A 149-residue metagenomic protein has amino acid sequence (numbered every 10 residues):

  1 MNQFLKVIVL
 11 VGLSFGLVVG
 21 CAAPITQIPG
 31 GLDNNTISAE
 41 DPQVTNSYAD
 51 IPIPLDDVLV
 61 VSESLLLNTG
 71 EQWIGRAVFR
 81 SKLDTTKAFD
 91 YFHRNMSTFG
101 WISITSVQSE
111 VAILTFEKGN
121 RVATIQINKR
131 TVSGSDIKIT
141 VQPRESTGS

Functional and structural regions predicted by a protein language model:
N2-K6, A22-S149: An acidic-aromatic pocket/loop used at catalytic or ligand-binding sites
L5-L13: Sec-dependent signal peptide hydrophobic core
L17-G20: C-terminal motif of bacterial Sec signal peptides marking the signal peptidase cleavage site
